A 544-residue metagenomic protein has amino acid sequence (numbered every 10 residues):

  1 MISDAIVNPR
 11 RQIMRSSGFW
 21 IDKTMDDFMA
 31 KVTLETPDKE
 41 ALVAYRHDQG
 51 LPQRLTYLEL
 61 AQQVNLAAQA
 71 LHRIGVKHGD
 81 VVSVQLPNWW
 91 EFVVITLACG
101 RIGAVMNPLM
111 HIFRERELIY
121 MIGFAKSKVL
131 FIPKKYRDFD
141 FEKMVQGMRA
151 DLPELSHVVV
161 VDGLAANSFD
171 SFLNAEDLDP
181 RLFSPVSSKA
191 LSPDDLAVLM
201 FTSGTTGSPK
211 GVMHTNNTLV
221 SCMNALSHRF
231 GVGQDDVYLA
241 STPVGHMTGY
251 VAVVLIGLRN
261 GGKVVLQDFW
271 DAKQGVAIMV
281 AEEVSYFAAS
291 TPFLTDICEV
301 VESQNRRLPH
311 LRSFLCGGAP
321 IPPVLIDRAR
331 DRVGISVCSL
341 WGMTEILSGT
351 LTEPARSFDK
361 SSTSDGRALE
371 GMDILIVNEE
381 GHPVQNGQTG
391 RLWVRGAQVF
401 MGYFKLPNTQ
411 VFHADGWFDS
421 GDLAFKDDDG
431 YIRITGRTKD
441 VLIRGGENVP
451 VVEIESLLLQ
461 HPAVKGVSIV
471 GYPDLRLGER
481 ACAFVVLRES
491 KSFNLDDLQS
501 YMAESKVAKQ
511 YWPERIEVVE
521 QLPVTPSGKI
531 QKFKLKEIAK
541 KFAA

Functional and structural regions predicted by a protein language model:
P37-E40, V160, D177-F201, S208 (+1 more regions): Conserved pre-ATP/AMP-binding loop-to-beta segment of ANL
D38, L42-L97, R114-I119, S168-D177 (+1 more regions): Conserved AMP-binding/adenylate-forming core of the ANL superfamily
R54-L58, A197-S221: Conserved AMP-binding A3 loop
A104-N174, E489-K491: Structural core segment of the AMP-binding/adenylate-forming
F113, E117-G123, L130-K134, M279 (+6 more regions): AMP-binding/adenylate-forming catalytic core of the ANL superfamily
V160, V507-K529: AMP-binding/adenylate-forming catalytic domain of the ANL superfamily
V220-V237, G245-Y286, D296-V300: Conserved AMP-binding/adenylation subdomain of ANL enzymes
R259, V284-A289, C298-K360, D373 (+1 more regions): Gly/Ser/Thr-rich phosphate-binding loop
